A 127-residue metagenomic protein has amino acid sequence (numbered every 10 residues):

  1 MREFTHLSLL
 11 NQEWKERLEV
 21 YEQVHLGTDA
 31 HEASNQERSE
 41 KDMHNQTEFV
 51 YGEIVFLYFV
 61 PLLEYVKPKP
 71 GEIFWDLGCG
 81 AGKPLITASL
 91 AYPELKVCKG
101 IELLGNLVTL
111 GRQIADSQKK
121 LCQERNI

Functional and structural regions predicted by a protein language model:
M1-P70: S-adenosyl-L-methionine
P61-Y65, T87, I114-Q118: A generic secondary-structure signal
P70-G80: Conserved class I S-adenosyl-L-methionine
G82-I86: Glycine-rich SAM-binding Motif I of class I
L90-V97: Conserved S-adenosyl-L-methionine
G100: Short beta-strand "acidic-cap" motif of Rossmann-like dinucleotide-binding folds
L104: Conserved SAM/SAH-binding beta-strand->alpha-helix loop
T109-I127: S-adenosyl-L-methionine
